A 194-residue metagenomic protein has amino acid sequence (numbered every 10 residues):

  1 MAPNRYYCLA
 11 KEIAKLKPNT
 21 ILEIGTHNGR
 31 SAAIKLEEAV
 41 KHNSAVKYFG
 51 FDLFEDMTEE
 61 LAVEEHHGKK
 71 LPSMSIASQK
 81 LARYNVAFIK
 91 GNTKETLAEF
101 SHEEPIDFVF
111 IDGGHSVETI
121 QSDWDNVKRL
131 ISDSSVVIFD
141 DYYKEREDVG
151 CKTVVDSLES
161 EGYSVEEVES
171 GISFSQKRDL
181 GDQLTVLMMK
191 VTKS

Functional and structural regions predicted by a protein language model:
N4-S194: S-adenosylmethionine/decaboxylated-SAM
